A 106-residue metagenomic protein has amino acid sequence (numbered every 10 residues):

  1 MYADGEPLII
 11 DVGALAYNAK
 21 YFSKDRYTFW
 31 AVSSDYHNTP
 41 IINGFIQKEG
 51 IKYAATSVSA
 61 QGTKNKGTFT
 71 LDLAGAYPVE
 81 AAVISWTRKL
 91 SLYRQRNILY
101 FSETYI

Functional and structural regions predicted by a protein language model:
M1-I106: Extended polysaccharide-engagement surfaces of secreted carbohydrate-active enzymes
